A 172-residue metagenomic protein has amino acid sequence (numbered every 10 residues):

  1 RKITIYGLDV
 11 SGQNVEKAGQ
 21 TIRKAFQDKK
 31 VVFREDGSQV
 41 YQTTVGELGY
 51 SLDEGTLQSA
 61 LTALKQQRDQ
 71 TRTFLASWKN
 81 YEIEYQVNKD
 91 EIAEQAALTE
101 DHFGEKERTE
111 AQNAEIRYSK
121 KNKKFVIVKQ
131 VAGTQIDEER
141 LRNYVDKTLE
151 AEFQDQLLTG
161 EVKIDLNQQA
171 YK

Functional and structural regions predicted by a protein language model:
R1-K172: Surface-exposed, secretory/extracytoplasmic low-complexity segments enriched in Ser/Thr/Asn/Gly/Pro
